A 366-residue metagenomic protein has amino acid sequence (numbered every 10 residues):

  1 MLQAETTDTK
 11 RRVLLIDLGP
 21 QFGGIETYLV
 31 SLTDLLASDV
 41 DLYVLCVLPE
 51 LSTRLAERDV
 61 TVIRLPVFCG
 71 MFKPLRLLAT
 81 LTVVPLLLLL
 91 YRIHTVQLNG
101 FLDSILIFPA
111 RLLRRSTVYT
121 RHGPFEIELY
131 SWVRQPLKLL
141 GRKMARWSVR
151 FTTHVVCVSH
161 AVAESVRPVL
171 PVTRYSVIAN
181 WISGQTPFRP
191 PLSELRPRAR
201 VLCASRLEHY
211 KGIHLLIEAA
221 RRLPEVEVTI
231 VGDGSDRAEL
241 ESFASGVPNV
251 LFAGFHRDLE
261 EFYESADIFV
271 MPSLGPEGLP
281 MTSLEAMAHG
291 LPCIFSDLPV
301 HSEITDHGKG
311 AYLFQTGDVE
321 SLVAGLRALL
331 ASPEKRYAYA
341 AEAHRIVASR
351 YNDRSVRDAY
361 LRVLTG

Functional and structural regions predicted by a protein language model:
L2, L15-L29, D34-L75, S165 (+2 more regions): N-terminal strand-loop element at the rim of the active site of nucleotide-sugar-dependent glycosyltransferases
G23-D34, A199-R222, S235-E241, E277 (+1 more regions): A conserved mid-protein helix/loop that constitutes part of the nucleotide-sugar donor-binding site
L75-T80, S116, E126-S148: Nucleotide-sugar donor phosphate/pyrophosphate-binding loop at the beta->alpha transition of glycosyltransferases
P85-L89, L112, L137-V155: Membrane-proximal helix-turn-helix segments that form the acceptor-binding/catalytic region of lipid-linked
L98-S104, R121: Short His-centered aromatic/hydrophobic patch
A161, W181: Carbohydrate-associated surface elements
P292-F295, T305: Short hydrophobic beta-strand element within catalytic cores of glycosyltransferases and related nucleotide-activated
D306-G308, Y312-V319, A328-P333: Conserved acidic donor-binding segment of nucleotide-sugar-dependent glycosyltransferases
